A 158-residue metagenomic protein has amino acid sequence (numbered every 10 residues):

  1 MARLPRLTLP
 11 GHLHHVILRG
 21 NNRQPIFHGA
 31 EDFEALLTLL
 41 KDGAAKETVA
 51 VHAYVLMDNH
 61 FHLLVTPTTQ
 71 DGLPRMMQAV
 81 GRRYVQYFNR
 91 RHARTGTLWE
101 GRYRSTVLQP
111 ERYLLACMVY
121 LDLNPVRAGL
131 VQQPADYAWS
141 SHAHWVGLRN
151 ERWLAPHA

Functional and structural regions predicted by a protein language model:
M1-D58, T66-A158: Short Pro-Cys-Gly-centered "Cys-loop" motif that presents a nucleophilic cysteine in a tight turn
